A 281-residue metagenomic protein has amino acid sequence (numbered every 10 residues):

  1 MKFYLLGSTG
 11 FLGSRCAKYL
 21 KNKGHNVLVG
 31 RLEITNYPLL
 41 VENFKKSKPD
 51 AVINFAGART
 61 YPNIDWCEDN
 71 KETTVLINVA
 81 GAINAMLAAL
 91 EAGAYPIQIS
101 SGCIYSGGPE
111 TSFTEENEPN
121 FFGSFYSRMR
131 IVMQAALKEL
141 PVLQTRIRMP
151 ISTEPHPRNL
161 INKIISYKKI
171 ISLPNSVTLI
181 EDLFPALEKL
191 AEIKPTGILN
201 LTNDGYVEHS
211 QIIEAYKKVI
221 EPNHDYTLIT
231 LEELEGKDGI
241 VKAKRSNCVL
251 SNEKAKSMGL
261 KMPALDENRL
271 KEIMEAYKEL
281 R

Functional and structural regions predicted by a protein language model:
M1-K21: N-terminal Rossmann NAD(P)H-binding glycine-rich loop of SDR-like oxidoreductase domains
K21, N26-N43: Adenosine-cofactor binding site in Rossmann-like domains, unifying the SAM/SAH pocket of S-adenosylmethionine-dependent
N36-I77: NAD(P)H-binding glycine-rich loop region in Rossmannoid oxidoreductase-like domains and their noncatalytic homologs
W66-I97: NAD(P)-cofactor binding segment of oxidoreductase domains
D69-E72, L76, G81, I104-T145 (+1 more regions): Catalytic helix-loop patch of NAD(P)-dependent Rossmann-fold dehydrogenases
G123, A135-P185: NAD(P)-dependent short-chain dehydrogenase/reductase
K189-I240, Y277-R281: Mid/C-terminal beta-alpha module of Rossmann-like enzyme folds, strongest in SDR-family dehydrogenases/epimerases
V241-R281: C-terminal amphipathic/interface module of NAD(P)-dependent oxidoreductases and related NAD-binding regulators
